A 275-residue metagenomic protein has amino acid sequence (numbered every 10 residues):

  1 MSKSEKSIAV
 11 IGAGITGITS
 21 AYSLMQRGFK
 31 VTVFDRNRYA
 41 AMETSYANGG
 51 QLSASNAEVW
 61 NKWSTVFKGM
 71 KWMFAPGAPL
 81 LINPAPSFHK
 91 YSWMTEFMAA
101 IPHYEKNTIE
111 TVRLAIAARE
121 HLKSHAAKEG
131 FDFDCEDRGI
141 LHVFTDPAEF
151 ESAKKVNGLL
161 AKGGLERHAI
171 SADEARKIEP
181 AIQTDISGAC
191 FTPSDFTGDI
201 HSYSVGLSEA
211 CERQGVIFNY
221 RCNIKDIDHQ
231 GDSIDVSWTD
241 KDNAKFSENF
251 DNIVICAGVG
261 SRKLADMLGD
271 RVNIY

Functional and structural regions predicted by a protein language model:
S2-I11, I15-T16, A40-A54: Accessory recognition modules or surfaces
K6-V33: N-terminal Rossmann-like FAD-binding beta1-loop-alpha1 element of flavoenzymes
Q26-Y46: Glycine-rich FAD pyrophosphate-binding loop
F29, L165, V216: Short phosphate-binding/catalytic loops that engage adenosine nucleotides
N37-E43, W238-Y275: Central helical "cap/lid" subdomain
N48-S53, D185-I186, V272-N273: Short, hinge-like loop/turn segments at secondary-structure boundaries
G49-A172: Dinucleotide-binding Rossmann-like beta1-alpha1 core, especially the glycine-rich loop that anchors the ADP
E151, K155-K162, I182-D251: Helical element adjacent to the flavin cofactor pocket in flavoenzyme catalytic cores
